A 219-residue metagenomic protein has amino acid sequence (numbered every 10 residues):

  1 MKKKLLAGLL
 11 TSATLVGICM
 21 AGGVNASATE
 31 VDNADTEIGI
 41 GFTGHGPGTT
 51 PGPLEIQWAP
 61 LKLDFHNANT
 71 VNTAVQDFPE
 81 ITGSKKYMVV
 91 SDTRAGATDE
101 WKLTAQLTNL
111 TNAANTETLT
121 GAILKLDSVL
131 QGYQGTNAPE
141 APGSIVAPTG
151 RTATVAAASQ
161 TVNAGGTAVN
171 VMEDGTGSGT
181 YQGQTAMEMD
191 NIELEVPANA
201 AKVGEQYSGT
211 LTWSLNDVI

Functional and structural regions predicted by a protein language model:
M1, M20, M88, M172 (+1 more regions): Detector for methionine-enriched segments
M1-A28: Sec-dependent N-terminal signal peptides of Gram-positive bacterial secreted proteins and lipoproteins
K3-K4, D64-T70, D174-S178: Generic detector of short, locally flexible boundary/turn motifs and exposed helical patches
K3-K4, G8, A13, G52 (+3 more regions): Intrinsic-disorder/low-complexity peptide segments enriched for small residues
N25-G150, Q184-I219: N-terminal small/polar-rich segments of proteins
N137-E173: Exoplasmic/lumenal beta-rich domain surfaces
A158-A200: Amphipathic, heptad-repeat alpha-helical segments used for oligomerization and assembly
